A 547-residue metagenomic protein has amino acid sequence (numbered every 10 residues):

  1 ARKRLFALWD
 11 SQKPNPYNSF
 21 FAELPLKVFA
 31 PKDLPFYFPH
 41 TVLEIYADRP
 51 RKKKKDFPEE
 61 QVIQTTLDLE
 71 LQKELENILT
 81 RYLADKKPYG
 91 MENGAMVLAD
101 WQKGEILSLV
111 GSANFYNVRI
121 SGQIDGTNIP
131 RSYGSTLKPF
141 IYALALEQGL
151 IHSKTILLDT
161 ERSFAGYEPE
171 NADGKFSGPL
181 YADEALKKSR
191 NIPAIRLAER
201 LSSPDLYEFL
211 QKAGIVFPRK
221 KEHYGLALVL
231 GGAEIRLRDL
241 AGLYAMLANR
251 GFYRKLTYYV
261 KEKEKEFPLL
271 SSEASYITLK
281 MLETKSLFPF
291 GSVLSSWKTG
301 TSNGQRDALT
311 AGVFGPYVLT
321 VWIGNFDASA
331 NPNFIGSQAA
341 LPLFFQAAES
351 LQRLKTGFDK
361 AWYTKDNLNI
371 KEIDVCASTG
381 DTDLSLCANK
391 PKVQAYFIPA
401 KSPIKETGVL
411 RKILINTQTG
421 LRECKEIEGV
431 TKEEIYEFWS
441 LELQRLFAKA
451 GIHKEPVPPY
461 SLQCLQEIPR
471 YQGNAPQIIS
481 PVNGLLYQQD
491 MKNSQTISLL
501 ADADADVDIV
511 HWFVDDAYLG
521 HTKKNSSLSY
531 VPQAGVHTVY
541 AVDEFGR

Functional and structural regions predicted by a protein language model:
A1, L5, P58-T66, D85 (+7 more regions): Second-shell loop/turn segments in exported
A1, L67, G94-A95, L157-R162 (+2 more regions): Active-site-adjacent helix/loop patches that line small-molecule binding or acyl-intermediate pockets
A1-K73, E170-A172, E208-K221, L226-G231 (+1 more regions): Non-catalytic, structured segments within soluble enzyme domains
W9, L75, K103-G104, D125-L157 (+7 more regions): Active-site SXXK
N18-P31, S296, G300-R547: Soluble, non-transmembrane domains of envelope/secretory-pathway proteins that act on or interact with carbohydrate
K32-Y37, L43-E44, D48, I151-L206 (+2 more regions): Conserved catalytic neighborhood of penicillin-recognizing serine enzymes
T65-K86, M96-D100, L109, N117-G126 (+4 more regions): A penicillin-recognizing enzyme superfamily signal
K86-E92, D502-A503: Short loop/turn motifs at secondary-structure junctions and domain boundaries
